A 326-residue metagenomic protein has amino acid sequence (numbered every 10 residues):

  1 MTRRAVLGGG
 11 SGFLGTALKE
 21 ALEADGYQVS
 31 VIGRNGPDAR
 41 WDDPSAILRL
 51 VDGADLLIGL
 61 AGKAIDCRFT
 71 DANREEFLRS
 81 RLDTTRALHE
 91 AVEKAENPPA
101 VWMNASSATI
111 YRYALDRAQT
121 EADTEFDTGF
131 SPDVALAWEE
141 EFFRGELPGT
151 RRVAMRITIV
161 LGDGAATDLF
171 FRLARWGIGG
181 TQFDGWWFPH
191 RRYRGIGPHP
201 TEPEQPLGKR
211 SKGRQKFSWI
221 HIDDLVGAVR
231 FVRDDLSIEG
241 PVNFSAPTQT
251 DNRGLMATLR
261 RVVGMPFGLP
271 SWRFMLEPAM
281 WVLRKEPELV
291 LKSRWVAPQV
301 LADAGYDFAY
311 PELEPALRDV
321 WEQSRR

Functional and structural regions predicted by a protein language model:
M1-R3, P266-F267, P287-R326: C-terminal amphipathic/interface module of NAD(P)-dependent oxidoreductases and related NAD-binding regulators
T2, A228-R284, R318-R326: Mid/C-terminal beta-alpha module of Rossmann-like enzyme folds, strongest in SDR-family dehydrogenases/epimerases
R4-A24: N-terminal Rossmann NAD(P)H-binding glycine-rich loop of SDR-like oxidoreductase domains
G36-A87: NAD(P)H-binding glycine-rich loop region in Rossmannoid oxidoreductase-like domains and their noncatalytic homologs
L57, I222-L225, V229, F244 (+3 more regions): Non-catalytic, hydrophobic alpha-helical segments
R86-G129: Conserved Rossmann-fold NAD(P)-dependent oxidoreductase catalytic core, especially the SDR/UDP-sugar
S106, E140-D163: Conserved beta-loop-beta element that borders a ligand/cofactor-binding pocket
A154, T158-K216, L259: NAD(P)-dependent short-chain dehydrogenase/reductase
